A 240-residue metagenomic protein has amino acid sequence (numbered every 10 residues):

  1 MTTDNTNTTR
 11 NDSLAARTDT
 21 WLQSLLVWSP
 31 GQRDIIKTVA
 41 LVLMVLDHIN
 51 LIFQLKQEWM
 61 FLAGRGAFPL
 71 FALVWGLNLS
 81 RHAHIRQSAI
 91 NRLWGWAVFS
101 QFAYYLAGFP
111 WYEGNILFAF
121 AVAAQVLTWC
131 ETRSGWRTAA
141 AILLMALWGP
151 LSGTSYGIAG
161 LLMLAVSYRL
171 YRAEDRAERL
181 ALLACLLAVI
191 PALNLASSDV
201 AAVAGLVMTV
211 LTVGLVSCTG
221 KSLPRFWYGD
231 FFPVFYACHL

Functional and structural regions predicted by a protein language model:
M1-L240: Alpha-helical transmembrane segments and their immediate juxtamembrane cytosolic regions
